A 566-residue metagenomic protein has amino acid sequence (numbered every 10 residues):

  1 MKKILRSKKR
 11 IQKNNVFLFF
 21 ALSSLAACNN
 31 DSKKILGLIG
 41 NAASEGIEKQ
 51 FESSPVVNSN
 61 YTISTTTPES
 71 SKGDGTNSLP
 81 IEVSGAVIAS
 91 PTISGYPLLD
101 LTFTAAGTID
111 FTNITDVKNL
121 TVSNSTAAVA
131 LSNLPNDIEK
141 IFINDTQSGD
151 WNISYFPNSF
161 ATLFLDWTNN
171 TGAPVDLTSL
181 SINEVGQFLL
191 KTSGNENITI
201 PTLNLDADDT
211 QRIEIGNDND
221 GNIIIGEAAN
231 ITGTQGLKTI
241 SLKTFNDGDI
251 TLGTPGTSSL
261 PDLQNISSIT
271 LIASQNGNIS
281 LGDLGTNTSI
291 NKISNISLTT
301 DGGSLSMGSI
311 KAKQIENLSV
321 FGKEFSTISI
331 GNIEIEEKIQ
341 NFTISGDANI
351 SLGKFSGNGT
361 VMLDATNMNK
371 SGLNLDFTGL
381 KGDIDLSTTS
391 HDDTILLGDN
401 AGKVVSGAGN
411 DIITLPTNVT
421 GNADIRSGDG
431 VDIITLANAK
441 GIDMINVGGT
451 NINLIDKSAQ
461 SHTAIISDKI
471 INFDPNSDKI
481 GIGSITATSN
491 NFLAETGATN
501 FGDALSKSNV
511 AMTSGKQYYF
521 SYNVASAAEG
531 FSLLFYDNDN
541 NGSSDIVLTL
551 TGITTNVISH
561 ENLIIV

Functional and structural regions predicted by a protein language model:
K3-R6, R10, V16-Q50: Bacterial Sec-dependent N-terminal signal peptides
S44-T65, G75-N113, V129-A130, S148-Y155 (+8 more regions): GD-rich hexapeptide-repeat beta-solenoids
E45-E69, G75-L79, P97, K118 (+20 more regions): Acidic Asp/Glu-based divalent-cation binding sites
D74, S94, N124-T126, N136 (+15 more regions): Extracellular, beta-strand-rich repeat scaffolds characterized by small/acidic residue-biased motifs
P80, T92, D100-T102, D110 (+37 more regions): Extracellular beta-strand solenoid repeats
N230, T234-G236, P255-G256, L260-P261 (+5 more regions): Extracellular lectin-like interaction modules
K440-V566: Acidic glycine/aspartate-rich repeat arrays in secreted/surface proteins
